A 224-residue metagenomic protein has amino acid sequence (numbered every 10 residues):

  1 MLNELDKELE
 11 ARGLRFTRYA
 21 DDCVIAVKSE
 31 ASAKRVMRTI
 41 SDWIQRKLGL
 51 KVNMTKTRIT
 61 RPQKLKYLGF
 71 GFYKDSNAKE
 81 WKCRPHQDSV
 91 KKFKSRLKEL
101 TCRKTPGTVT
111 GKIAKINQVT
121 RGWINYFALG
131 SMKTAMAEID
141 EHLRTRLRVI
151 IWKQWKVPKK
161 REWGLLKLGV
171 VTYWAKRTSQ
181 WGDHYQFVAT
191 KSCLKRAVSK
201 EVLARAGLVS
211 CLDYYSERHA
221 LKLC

Functional and structural regions predicted by a protein language model:
M1-C224: Non-catalytic terminal/accessory segments
